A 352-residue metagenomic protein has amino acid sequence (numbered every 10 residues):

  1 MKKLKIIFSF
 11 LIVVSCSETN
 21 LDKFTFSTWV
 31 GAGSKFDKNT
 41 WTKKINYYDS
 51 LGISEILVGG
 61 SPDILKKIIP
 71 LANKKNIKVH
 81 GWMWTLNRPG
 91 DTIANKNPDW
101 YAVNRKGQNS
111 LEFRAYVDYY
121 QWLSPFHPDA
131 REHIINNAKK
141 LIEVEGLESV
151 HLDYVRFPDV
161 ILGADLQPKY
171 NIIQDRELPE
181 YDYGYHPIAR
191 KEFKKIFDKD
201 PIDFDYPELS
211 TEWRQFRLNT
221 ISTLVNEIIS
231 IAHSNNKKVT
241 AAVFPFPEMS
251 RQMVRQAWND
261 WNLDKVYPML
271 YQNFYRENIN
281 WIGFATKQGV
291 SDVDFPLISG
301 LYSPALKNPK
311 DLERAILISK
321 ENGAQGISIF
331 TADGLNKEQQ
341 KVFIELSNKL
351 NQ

Functional and structural regions predicted by a protein language model:
E18-K44, A241-P245, P304: Boundary/entry segment of secreted carbohydrate-active catalytic domains
V30-S34, I53-G59, Y116-E132, L209-T220 (+3 more regions): The substrate-binding groove and active-site-proximal loops of carbohydrate-active enzymes, especially glycoside
G33-D49, A130-L141, P247-W261, W281-A285 (+1 more regions): Short, acidic/polar
S34, K38-I64, V144-S149, D260-V266 (+1 more regions): Catalytic domains of carbohydrate-active enzymes, especially glycoside hydrolases
H80-V144: Active-site-adjacent "subsite" loops/lids of carbohydrate-active enzymes
N87-A115, V155-I202: Aromatic- and acidic-residue-enriched segments that line the glycan-binding/catalytic groove of carbohydrate-active
H151-P158, Y183-Q252, P296-L306: Aromatic-lined carbohydrate-recognition surfaces of secreted/lumenal glycan-active proteins
L263, Y267-W281, A285, F295-Q352: Substrate-binding cleft of secreted/luminal carbohydrate-active enzymes
